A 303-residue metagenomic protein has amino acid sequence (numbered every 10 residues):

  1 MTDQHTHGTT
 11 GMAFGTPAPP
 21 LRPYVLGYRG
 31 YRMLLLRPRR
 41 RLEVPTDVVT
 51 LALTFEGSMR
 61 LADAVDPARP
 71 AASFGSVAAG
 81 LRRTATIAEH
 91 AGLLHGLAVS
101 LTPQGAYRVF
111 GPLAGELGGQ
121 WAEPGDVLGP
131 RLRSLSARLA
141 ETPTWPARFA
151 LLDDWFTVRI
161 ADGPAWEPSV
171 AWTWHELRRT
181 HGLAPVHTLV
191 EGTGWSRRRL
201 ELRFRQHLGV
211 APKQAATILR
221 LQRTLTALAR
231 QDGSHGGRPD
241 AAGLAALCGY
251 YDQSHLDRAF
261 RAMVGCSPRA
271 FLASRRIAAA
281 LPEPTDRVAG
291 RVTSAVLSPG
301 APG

Functional and structural regions predicted by a protein language model:
M1-R197, H207-P212, T226-Y251, M263-G303: Alpha-helical bundle regulatory/interaction domains
R203, A259: Residues within the DNA-recognition helix of helix-turn-helix
R223, H255-R258: Hydrophobic side chains within alpha-helical segments
